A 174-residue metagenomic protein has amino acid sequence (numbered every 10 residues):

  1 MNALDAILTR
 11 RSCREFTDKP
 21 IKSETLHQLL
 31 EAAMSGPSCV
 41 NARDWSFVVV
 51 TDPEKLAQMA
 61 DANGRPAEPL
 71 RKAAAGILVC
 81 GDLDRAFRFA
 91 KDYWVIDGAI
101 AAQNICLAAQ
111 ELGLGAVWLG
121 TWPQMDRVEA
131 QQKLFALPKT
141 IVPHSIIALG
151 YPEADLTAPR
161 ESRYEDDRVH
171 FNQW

Functional and structural regions predicted by a protein language model:
M1-W174: Acidic, surface-exposed loops and disordered segments
